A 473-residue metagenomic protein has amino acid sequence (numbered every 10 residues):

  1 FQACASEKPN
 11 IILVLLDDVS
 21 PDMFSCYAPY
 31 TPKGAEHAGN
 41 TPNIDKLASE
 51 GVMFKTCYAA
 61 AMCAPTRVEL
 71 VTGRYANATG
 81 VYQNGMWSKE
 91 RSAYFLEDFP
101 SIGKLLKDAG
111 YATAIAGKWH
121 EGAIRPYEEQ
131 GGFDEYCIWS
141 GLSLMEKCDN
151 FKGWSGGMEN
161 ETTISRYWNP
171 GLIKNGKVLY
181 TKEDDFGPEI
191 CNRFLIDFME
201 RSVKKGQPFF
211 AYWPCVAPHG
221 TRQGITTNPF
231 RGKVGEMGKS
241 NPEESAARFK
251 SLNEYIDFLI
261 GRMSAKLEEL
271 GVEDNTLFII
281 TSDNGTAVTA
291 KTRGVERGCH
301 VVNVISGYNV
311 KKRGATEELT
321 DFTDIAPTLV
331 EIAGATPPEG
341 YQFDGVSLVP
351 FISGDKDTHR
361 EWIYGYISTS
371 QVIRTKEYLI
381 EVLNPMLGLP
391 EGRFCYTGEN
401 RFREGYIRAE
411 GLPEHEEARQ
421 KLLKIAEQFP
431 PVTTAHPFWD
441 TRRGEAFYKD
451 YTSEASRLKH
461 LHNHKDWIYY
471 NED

Functional and structural regions predicted by a protein language model:
A3-G392, T397-D473: Formylglycine-dependent sulfatase
